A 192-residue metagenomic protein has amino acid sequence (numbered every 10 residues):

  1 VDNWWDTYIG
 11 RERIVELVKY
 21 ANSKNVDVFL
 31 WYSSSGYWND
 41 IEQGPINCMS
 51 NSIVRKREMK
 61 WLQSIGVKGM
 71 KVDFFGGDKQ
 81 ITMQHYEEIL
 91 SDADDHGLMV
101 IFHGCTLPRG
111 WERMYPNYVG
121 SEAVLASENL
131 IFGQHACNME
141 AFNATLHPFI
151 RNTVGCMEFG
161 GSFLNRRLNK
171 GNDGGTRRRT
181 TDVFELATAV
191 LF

Functional and structural regions predicted by a protein language model:
D2-T181: Aromatic- and carboxylate-enriched substrate-binding clefts and catalytic-loop regions of carbohydrate-active enzymes
G174-G175, F184-F192: Catalytic domains of carbohydrate-active enzymes that cleave complex glycans
